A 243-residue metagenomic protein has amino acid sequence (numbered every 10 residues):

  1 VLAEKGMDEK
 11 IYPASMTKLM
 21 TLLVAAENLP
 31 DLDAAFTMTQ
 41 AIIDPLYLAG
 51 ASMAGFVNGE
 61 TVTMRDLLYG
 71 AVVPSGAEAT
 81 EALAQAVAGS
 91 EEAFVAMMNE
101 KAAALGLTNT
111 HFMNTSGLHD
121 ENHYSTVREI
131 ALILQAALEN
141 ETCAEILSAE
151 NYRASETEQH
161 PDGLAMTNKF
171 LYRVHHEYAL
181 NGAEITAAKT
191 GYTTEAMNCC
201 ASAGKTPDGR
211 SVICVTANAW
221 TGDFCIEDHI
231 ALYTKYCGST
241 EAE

Functional and structural regions predicted by a protein language model:
V1-R128, A137-E141: Active-site-adjacent loops and short helices of periplasmic peptidoglycan-processing enzymes
G89-E243: Penicillin-recognizing serine hydrolase domain
